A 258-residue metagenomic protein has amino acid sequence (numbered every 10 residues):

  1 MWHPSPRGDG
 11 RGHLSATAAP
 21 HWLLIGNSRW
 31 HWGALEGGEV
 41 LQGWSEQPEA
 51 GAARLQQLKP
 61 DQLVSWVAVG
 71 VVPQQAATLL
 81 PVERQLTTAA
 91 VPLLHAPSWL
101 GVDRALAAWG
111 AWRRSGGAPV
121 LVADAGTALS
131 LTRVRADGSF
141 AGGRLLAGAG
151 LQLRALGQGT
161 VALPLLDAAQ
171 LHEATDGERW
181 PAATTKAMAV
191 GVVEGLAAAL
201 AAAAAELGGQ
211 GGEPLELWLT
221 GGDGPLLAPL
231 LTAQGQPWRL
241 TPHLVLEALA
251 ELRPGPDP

Functional and structural regions predicted by a protein language model:
M1-L93: N-terminal glycine/serine-rich phosphate-binding loop of ATP-dependent small-molecule kinases, especially carbohydrate
W2-H3, L14-E39, A111, A118-F140 (+1 more regions): Gly/Thr-rich phosphate-binding beta-strand-loop-beta motif of the actin/hexokinase/Hsp70
D61-V72, G211-D223: Short glycine-rich phosphate-binding loop at a beta-alpha junction
E83-V122, A128-R133, F140-A141: Active-site neighborhood for divalent-cation/phosphate handling
A105-A108, W238-P258: Glycine-rich phosphate-binding/hydrolytic loop that grips phosphoryl groups
S139-V161, W238-L246: Gly/Ser/Thr-rich active-site loops/lids in small-molecule metabolic enzymes that frequently grip phosphoryl groups
G148-L207: Active-site rim beta-loop-alpha module in soluble metabolic enzymes
L226-P229: Catalytic cores of alpha/beta
